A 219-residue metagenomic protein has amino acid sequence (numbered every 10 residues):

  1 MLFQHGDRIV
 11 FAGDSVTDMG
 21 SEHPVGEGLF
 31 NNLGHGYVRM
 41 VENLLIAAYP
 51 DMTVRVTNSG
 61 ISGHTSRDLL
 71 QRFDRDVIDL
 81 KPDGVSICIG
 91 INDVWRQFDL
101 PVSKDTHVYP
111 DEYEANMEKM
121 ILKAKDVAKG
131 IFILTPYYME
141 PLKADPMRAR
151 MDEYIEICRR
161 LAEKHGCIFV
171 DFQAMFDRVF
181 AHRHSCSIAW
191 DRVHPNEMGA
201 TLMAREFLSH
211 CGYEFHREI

Functional and structural regions predicted by a protein language model:
L2-H5, H35-R55, H64-I219: Alpha-helical cap/lid subdomain in secreted, periplasmic, or secretory-pathway luminal O-acyl-processing enzymes
L2-N31: Short glycine-rich His-centered loop
G60-S62: Short, solvent-exposed turn/loop segments enriched in Gly/Ser/Thr/Pro and often Arg
